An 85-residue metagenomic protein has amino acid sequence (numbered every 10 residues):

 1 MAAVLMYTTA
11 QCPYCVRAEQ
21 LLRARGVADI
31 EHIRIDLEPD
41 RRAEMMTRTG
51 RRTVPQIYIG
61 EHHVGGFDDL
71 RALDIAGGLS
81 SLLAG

Functional and structural regions predicted by a protein language model:
M1-D29: Local sequence-structure signature of Cys/Sec-based thiol-disulfide redox active-site neighborhoods
M6, M45-M46: Methionine-biased hydrophobic packing positions in alpha-helices, especially within tandem helical repeat solenoids
T8, A28-R42: Thiol-based oxidoreductase modules, predominantly thioredoxin-like and allied folds used for disulfide exchange
P13-Y14, D40, G65: Short alpha-helical
A24-V27, R51, V64: Alpha-helix termination/capping residues and helix-transition junctions
T47-T53: Thiol/disulfide oxidoreductase modules built on the thioredoxin-like
I59-G85: Non-catalytic, surface beta->alpha helical segment in thiol-disulfide oxidoreductase systems
